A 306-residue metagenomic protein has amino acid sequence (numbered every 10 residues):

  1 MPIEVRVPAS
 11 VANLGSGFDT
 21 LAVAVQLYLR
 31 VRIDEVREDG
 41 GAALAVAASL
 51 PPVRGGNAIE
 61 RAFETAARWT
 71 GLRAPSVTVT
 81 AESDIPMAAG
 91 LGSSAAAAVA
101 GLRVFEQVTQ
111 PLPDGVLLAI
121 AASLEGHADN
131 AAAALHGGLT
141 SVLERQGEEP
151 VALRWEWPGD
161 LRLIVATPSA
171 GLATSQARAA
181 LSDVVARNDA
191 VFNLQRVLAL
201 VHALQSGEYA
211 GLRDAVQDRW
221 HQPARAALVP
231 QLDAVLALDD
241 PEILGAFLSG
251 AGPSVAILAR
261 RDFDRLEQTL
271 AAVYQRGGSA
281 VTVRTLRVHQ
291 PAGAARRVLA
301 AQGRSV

Functional and structural regions predicted by a protein language model:
M1-A89, E106-L112, R276, V288-V306: ATP-binding N-lobe of GHMP and related small-molecule kinases
R6-P8, A24, A134-H136, L143 (+2 more regions): Short beta-strand segments
L27, L91-P113, L135-G137: DPxDG-like acidic metal-binding loop motif
L112-L161, D239, A246, G252-A256: Alpha/beta catalytic cores of group-transfer enzymes, especially the acyltransferase/condensing modules of polyketide
E144, P168, I257-R261: Short beta-strand-to-loop capping motifs
P158-E242: Acyltransferase
L204-V306: Glycine-rich, charge-dense phosphate/pyrophosphate-binding loop(s) and the adjacent flexible "lid"/catalytic subdomain
